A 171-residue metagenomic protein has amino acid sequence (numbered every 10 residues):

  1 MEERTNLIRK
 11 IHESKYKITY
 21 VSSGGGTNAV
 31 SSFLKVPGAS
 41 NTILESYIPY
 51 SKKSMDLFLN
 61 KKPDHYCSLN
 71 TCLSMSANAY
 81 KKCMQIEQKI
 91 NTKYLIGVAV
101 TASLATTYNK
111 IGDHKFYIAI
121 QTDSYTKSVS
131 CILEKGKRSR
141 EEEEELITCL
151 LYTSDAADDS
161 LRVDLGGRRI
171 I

Functional and structural regions predicted by a protein language model:
M1-K10: A short, well-structured juxtamembrane/interface segment
S14-K15, L34-P37, L73-S76: Conserved active-site segments centered on acidic
T19-S68: Glycine-rich, small/polar surface segments that engage phosphate groups of diverse ligands
V21-S23, Y94-S103, A119: Short beta-strand segments
L59-I86: Helix-adjacent hinge/juxtasegments
T92, T106-Y108, D113-L151: C-terminal binding/interaction regions
Y152-A157: Conserved small/polar residues in nucleotide/adenosyl-binding loops
V163-I171: Hydrophobic alpha-helical segments, chiefly the membrane-spanning helices and signal/signal-anchor peptides
